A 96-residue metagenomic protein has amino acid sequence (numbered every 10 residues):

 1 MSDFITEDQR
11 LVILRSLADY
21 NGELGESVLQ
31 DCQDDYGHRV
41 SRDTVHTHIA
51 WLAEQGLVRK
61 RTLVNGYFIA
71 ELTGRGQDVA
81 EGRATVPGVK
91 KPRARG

Functional and structural regions predicted by a protein language model:
M1-E23, S41: Short alpha-helical segments that sit at the start of domains
S2, V12, D31-D34, R42-D43 (+1 more regions): Exposed, interaction-prone assembly regions rather than primary DNA-binding/catalytic cores
E23-Q33: Short acidic, hydrophobic short linear motifs in intrinsically disordered regions
D31, T47, D78: DNA-binding alpha-helical recognition surfaces that contact promoter or target DNA
R39-E54: Short amphipathic alpha-helical interaction segments
A53-L63: A short, conserved structural fragment
T62-V79: Accessory beta->alpha helical hairpin/"wing" motif in late/C-terminal subdomains of nucleic-acid enzymes
G74-G96: Short, amphipathic alpha-helical interaction segments positioned at domain boundaries
